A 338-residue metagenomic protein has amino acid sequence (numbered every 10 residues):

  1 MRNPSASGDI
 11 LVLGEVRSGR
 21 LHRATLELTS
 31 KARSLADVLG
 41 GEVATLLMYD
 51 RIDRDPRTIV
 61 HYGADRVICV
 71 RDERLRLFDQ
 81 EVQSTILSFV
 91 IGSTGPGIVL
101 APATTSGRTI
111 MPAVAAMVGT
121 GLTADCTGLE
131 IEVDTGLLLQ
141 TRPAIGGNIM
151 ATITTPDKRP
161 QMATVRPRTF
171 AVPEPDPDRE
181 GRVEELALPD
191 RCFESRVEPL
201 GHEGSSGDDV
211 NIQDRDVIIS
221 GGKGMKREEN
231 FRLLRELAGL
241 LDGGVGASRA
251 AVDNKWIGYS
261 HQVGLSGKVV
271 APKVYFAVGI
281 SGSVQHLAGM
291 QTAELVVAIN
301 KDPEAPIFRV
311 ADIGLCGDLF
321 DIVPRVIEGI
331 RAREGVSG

Functional and structural regions predicted by a protein language model:
M1-G338: N-terminal glycine-rich FAD/FM-binding segment characteristic of electron-transfer flavoproteins
